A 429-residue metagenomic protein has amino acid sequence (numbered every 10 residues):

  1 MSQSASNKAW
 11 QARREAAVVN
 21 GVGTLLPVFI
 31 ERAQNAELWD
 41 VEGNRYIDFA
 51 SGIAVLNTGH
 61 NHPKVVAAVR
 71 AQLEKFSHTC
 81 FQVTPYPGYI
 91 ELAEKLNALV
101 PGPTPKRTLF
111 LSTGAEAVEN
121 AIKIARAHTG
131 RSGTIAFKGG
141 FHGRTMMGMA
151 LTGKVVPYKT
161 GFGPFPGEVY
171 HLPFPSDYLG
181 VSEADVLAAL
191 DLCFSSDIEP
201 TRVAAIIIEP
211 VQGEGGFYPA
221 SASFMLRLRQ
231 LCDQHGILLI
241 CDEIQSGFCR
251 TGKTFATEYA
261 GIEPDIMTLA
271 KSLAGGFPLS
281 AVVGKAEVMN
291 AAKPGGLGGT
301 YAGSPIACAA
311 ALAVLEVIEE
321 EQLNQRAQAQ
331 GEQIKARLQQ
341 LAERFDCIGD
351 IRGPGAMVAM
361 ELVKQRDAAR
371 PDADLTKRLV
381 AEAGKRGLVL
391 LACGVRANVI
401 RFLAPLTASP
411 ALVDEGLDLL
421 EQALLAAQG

Functional and structural regions predicted by a protein language model:
M1-G429: Conserved N-terminal phosphate-binding loop of PLP-dependent enzymes in the Aspartate aminotransferase
